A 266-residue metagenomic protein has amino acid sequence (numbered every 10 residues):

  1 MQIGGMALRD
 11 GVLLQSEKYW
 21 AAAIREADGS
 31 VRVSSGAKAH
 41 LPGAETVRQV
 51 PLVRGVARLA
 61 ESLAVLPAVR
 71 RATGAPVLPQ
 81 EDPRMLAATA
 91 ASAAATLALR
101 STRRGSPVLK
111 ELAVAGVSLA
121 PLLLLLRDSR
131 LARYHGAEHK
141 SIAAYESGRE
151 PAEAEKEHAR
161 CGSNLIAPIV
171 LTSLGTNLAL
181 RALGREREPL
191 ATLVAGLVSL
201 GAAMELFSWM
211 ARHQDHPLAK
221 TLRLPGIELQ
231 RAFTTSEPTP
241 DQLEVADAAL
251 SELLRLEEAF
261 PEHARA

Functional and structural regions predicted by a protein language model:
M1-A266: Short amphipathic, positively biased membrane-proximal segments that drive organelle/inner-membrane targeting
